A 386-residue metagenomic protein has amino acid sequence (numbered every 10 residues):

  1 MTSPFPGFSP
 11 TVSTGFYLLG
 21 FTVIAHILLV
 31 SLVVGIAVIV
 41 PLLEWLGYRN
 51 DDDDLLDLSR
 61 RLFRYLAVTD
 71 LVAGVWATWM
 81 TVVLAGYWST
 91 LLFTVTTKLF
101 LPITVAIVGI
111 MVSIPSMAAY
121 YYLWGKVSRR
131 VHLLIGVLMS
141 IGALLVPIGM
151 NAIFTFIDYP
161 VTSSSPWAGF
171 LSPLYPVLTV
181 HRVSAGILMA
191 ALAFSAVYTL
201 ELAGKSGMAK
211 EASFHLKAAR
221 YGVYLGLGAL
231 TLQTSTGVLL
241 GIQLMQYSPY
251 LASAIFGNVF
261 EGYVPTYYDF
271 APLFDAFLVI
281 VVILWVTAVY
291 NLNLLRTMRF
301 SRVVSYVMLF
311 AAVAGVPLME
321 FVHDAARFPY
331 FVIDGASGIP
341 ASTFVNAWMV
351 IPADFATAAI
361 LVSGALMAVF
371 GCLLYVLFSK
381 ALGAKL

Functional and structural regions predicted by a protein language model:
M1-G74: N-terminal signal-anchor module of multipass membrane proteins
T2-F8, L18, V33, Y122-V127 (+3 more regions): N-terminal export/targeting leaders of redox proteins
T2-G7, G74-Y87, M111, S116-Y122 (+5 more regions): C-terminal ends of transmembrane alpha-helices and the immediately adjacent extracellular/lumenal or cytosolic loop
F16-I27, F93-I107, A168-A185, F256-F274 (+1 more regions): Short aromatic-rich membrane-water interface segments that cap or initiate transmembrane helices in multi-pass membrane
F21, A25-L28, L32-G35, I39-L42 (+10 more regions): Lipid-exposed faces of alpha-helical membrane segments in multi-pass integral membrane proteins
V38-R64, V82-T94, A119-L133, F194-V223 (+4 more regions): Juxtamembrane membrane-water interface segments of multi-pass membrane proteins, especially cytoplasmic-side
T69-G136, T155-Y159, L240-L251, V322-F344 (+1 more regions): Membrane-interface helix-loop-helix modules in multi-pass inner-membrane proteins
Q233-Y267: Extended amphipathic alpha-helical segments with heptad-repeat/coiled-coil character used for oligomerization, fusion
